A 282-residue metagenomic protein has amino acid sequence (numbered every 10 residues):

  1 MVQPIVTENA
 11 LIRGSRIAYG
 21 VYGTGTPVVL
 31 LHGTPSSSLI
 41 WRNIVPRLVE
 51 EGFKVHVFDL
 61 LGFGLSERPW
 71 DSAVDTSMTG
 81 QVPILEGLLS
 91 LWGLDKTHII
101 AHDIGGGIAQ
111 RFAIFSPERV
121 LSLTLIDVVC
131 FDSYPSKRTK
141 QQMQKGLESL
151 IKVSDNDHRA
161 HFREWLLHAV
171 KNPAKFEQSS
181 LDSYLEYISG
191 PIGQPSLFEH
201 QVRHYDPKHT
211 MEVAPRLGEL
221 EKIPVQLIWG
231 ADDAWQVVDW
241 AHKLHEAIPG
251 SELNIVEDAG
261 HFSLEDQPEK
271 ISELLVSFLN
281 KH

Functional and structural regions predicted by a protein language model:
V2-R16: N-terminal cap/lid segment of alpha/beta-hydrolase-fold proteins
A18-L65, L88: Conserved HGGG/HGGXW glycine-rich cap/lid loop of the alpha/beta-hydrolase fold
L31-G33, H102, W229: The conserved beta1-alpha1 loop
E50, V57-A101, E273: Active-site loop/oxyanion-hole signature of alpha/beta-hydrolase fold enzymes
D95-P135: Conserved hydrolase catalytic core segment
V128, D132-S189, P195-E199, Y205: Helix-rich cap/lid subdomain of alpha/beta-hydrolase
G190-E246, I255: Conserved serine/cysteine hydrolase catalytic core
S251-H282: Catalytic active-site module of serine/aspartate enzymes centered on a nucleophile-bearing elbow/loop
